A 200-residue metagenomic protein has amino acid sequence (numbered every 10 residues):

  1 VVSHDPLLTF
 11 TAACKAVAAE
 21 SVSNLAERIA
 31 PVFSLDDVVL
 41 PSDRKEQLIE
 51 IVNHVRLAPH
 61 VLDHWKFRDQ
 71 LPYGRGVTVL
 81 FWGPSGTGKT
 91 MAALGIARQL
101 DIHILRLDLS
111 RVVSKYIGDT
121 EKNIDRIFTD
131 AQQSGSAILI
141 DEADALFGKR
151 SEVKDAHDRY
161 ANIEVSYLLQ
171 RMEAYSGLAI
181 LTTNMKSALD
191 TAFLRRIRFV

Functional and structural regions predicted by a protein language model:
V1-V39: Interdomain "pre-motor" coupling segment immediately N-terminal to P-loop NTPase/helicase cores
D43-V200: Walker A/P-loop NTP-binding motif of AAA+ ATPase domains
